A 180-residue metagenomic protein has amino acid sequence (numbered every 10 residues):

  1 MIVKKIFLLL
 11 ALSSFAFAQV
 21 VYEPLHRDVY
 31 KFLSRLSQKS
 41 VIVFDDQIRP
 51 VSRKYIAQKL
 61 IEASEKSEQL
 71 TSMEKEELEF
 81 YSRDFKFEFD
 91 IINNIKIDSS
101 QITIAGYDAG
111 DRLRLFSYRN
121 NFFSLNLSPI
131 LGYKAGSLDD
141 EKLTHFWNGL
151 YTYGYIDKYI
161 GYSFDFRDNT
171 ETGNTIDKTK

Functional and structural regions predicted by a protein language model:
M1-V3: N-terminal secretory signal peptides that target proteins for export/translocation
K5-F15: Sec-dependent N-terminal signal peptides
A16-V20: Boundary at the C-terminal end of the N-terminal hydrophobic targeting segment
L25-F32, R83-T144, G154, K158-F164 (+1 more regions): Transmembrane beta-strand segments of Gram-negative outer membrane beta-barrel proteins
K39-E79: N-terminal, post-signal-peptide region of Sec/Tat-exported proteins
G132-K134, N169-G173: Structural signature of outer-membrane beta-barrel domains
N174-K178: Outer-membrane beta-barrel and related beta-rich outer-membrane complex signature in Gram-negative bacteria
